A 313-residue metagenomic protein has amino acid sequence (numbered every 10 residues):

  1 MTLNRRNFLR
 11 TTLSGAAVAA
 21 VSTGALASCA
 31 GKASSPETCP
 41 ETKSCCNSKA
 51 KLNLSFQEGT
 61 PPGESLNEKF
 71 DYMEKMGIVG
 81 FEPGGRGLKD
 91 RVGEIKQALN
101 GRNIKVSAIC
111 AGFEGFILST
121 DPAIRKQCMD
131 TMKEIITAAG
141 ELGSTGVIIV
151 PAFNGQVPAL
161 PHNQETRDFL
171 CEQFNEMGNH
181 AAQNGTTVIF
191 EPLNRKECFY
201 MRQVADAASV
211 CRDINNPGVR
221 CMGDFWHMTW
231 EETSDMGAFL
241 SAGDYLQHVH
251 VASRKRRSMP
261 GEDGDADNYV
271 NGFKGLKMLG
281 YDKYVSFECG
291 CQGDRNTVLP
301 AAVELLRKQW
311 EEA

Functional and structural regions predicted by a protein language model:
T2-E58, E64-G77, G143-T145, M201-G223 (+1 more regions): Histidine-acidic metal/acid-base catalytic patches
T12-G24, P40-S48, L118, P122-R220: Active-site acidic/histidine proton-transfer and metal-coordination neighborhood in alpha/beta enzyme cores
S55-G59, E82-G84, S107-G112, I148-V150 (+4 more regions): A cross-family glycoside hydrolase active-site/sugar-binding cleft signature
G63, K89, M129-M132, L170-C171 (+3 more regions): Short alpha-helix boundary/capping motifs
V79, P83-G178, R257-S258, D282-G293 (+1 more regions): Structural motif corresponding to the early beta-alpha repeats
E114, R195, M228: Active-site loop signature of alpha/beta-hydrolase-fold enzymes
